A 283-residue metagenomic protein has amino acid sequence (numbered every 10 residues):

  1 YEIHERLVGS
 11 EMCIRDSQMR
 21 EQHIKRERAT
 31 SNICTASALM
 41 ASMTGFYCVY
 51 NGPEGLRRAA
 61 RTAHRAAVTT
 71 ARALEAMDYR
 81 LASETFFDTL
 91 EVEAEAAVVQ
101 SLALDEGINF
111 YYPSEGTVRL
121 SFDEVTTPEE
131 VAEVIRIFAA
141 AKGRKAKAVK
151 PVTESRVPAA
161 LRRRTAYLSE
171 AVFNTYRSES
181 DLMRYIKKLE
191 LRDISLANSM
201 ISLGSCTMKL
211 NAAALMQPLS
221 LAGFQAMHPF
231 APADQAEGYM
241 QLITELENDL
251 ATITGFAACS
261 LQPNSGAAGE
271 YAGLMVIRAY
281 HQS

Functional and structural regions predicted by a protein language model:
Y1-G9, C13-I14: Single conserved hydrophobic/aromatic residue that forms the stacking wall/gate of nucleotide- or nucleobase-binding
R15-Y79: Structural motif of enzymes handling amino- and sulfur-group chemistry
T35-M43, I194-L215, Q262-G273: Conserved phosphate/anionic-ligand binding catalytic regions in large, soluble enzymes, centered on
M77-L104, F122-V125: Conserved PLP-binding catalytic core of the aspartate aminotransferase-like
P128-S202, C206-A214, L219-Q225: Flexible inter-domain linker/hinge segments
Y176-S178, G223-S265, G269: Conserved N-terminal alpha-helix of the aminotransferase class I/II PLP-enzyme fold
Y280-S283: Conserved PLP-anchoring active-site segment centered on the Schiff-base-forming lysine
